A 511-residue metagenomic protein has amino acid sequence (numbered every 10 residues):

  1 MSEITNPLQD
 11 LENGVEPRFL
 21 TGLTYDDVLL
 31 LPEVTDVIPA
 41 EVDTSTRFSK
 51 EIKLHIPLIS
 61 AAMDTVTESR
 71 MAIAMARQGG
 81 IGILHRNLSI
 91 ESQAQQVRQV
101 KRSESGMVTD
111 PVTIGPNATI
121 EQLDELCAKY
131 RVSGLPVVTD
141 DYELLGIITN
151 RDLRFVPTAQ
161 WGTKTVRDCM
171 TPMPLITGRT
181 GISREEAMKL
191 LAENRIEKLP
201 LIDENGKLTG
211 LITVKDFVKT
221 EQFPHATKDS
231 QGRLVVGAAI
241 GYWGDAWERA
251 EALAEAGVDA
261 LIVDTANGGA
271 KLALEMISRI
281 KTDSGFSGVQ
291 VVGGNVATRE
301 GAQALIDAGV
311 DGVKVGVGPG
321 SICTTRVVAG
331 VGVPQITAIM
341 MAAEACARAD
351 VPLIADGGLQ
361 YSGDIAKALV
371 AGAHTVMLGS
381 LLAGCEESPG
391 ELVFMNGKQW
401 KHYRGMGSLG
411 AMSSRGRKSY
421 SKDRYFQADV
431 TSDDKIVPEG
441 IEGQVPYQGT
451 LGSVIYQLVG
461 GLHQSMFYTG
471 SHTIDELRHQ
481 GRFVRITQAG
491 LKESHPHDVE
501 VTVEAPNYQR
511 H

Functional and structural regions predicted by a protein language model:
M1-V34, I114-G115, R179, A239 (+2 more regions): Alpha/beta catalytic cores of nucleotide-metabolism and tRNA/nucleoside-modifying enzymes
A40, S89-R98, V156-T163, S183 (+6 more regions): Active-site-adjacent beta->alpha loops and helix N-cap segments on the catalytic face of soluble alpha/beta enzymes
A40-L54, A61-M63, S92-V132, V137-T139 (+5 more regions): Bateman/CBS regulatory modules and CBS-like beta-alpha motifs in cytosolic regions of diverse proteins
K53-S60, G106-P111, M173-L175, D229-A239 (+3 more regions): Short beta-strand/loop segments at the ligand-binding rim of alpha/beta enzyme cores
R70-I73, E248-A256, A297-V315, A355 (+1 more regions): Catalytic cores of alpha/beta
R77-S92, V258-A270, D311-A329, L359-V393: Glycine-rich phosphate-binding active-site loops on the catalytic face of alpha/beta enzymes
L84-N87, V112-I114, G134-P136, V156 (+7 more regions): Catalytic beta/alpha-barrel core
R86-K101, V137, D141-T158, L191 (+3 more regions): Terminal amphipathic helices with adjacent charged low-complexity linkers/tails
